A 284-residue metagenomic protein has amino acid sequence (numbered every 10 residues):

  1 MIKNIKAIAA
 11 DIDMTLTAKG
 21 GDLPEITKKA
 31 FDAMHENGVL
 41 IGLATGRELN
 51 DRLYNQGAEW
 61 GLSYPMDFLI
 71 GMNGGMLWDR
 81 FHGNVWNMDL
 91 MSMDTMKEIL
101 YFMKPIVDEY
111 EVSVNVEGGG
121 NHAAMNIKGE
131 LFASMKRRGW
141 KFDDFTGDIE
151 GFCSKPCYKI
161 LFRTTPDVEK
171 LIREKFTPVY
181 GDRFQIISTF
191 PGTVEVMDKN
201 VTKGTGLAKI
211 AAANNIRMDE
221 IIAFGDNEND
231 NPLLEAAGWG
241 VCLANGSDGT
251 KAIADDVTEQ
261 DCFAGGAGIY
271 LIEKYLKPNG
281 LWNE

Functional and structural regions predicted by a protein language model:
M1-A10, K29-D32, E36: Non-catalytic pre-domain segments flanking phosphatase-related domains
I2-A7, P24, E195-E284: Mg2+-dependent phosphoryl-transfer enzymes with acidic/Ser/Thr/Gly-rich catalytic loops
L23-E130: Active-site phosphate-binding/coordination module
M34, N73, I160, L234 (+1 more regions): Residue-level signal for inorganic ion chemistry
G38-G42, M66-D67, K159, D219-I221 (+1 more regions): Short active-site oxyanion
P65, N73, Y180-D182, A236-A237 (+1 more regions): Short, structured coil segments at secondary-structure junctions
F102-P105, E109-F224: Conserved acidic, metal-coordinating active-site core of Asp-based, Mg2+-dependent phosphoryl-transfer enzymes
